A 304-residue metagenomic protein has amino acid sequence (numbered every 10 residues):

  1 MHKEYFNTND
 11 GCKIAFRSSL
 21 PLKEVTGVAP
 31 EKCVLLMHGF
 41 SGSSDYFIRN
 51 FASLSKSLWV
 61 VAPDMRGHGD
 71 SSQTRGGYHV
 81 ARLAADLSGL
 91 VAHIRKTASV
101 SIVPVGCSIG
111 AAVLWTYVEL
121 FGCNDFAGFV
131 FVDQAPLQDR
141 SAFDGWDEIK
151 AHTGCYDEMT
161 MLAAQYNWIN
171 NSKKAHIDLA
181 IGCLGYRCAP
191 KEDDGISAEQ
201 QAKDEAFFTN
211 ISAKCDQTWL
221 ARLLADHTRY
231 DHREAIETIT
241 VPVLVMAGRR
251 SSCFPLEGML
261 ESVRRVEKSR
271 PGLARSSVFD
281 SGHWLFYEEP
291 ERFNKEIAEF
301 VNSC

Functional and structural regions predicted by a protein language model:
C12-G76, V80: Conserved HGGG/HGGXW glycine-rich cap/lid loop of the alpha/beta-hydrolase fold
A84-S101: Conserved acidic catalytic loop of the alpha/beta-hydrolase fold
P104-G106, V132: Short beta-strand immediately N-terminal to the catalytic nucleophile in serine-hydrolase-like folds
G106, G110, L114: Gly/Ala-rich beta-loop-alpha elbow adjacent to hydrolase catalytic centers
W115, D125-N171: Flexible "cap/lid" loop of the alpha/beta hydrolase fold
R140-S141, D147, A163-T238: Conserved alpha/beta-hydrolase catalytic His-Asp/Glu region
T238-S281: Conserved loop-alpha-helix segment in the C-terminal half of the alpha/beta-hydrolase fold that carries the catalytic
V278-N294: Catalytic histidine-centered segment of alpha/beta-hydrolase-like enzymes
